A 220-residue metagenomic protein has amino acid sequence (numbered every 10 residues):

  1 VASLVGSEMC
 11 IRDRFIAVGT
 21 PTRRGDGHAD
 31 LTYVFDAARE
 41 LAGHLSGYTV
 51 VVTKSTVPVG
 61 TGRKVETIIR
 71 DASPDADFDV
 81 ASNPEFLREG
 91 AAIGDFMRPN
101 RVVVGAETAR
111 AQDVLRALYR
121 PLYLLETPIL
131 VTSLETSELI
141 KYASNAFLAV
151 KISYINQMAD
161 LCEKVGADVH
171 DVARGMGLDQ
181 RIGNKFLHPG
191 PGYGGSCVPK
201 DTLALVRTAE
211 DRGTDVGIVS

Functional and structural regions predicted by a protein language model:
V1-D13: Single conserved hydrophobic/aromatic residue that forms the stacking wall/gate of nucleotide- or nucleobase-binding
V5, L45-S46, L124: Short conserved AdoMet
S7, F15-R23: N-terminal cofactor/phosphate-binding cores enriched in small/glycine residues, especially glycine-rich loops such as
I16-V18, S55, A106-E107: Glycine-rich, N-terminal phosphate-binding loop of Rossmann-like dinucleotide-binding domains
P21-F86: Rossmann-like NAD(P)(H) cofactor-binding subdomain of soluble oxidoreductases
T67-P84, R88-N184, T208-D215: Internal alpha-helical scaffold of NAD(P)-dependent oxidoreductase catalytic cores
Y193-G195, P199-S220: Helix-enriched interaction subdomains in cytosolic or periplasmic regions, typified by TIR/SEFIR signaling/NADase cores
